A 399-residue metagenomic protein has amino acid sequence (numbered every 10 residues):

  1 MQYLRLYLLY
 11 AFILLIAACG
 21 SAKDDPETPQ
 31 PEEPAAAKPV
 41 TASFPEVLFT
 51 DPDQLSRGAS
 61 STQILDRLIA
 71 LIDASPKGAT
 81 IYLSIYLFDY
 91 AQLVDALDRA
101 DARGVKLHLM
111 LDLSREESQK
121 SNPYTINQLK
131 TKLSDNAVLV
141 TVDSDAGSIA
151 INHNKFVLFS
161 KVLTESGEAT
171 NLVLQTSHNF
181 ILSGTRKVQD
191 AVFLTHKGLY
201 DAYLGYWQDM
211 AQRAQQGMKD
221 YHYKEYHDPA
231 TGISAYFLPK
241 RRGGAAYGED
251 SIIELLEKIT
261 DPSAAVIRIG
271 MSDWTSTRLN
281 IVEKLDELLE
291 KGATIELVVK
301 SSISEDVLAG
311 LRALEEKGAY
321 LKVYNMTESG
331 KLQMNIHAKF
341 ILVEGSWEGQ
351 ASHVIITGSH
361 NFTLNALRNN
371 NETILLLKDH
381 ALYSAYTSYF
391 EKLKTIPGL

Functional and structural regions predicted by a protein language model:
M1-L8: Bacterial N-terminal signal peptides that target proteins for export
I16-A18: C-terminal motif of bacterial Sec signal peptides marking the signal peptidase cleavage site
G20-K23: Bacterial signal peptide processing site
P26-V40: Acidic, proline-/serine-/threonine-rich low-complexity intrinsically disordered repeat tracts
A36-P76, L87-T260, V298-H353, G358-L375 (+1 more regions): HKD-type phospholipase D/PLD-like phosphodiesterase module
A79-Y82, L172, A265-R268, V354: Structural motif
I253, A264-V282, T294-A309, T395-L399: Terminal interaction modules at protein C-ends
L377, A381-L399: Amphipathic alpha-helical interface segments
